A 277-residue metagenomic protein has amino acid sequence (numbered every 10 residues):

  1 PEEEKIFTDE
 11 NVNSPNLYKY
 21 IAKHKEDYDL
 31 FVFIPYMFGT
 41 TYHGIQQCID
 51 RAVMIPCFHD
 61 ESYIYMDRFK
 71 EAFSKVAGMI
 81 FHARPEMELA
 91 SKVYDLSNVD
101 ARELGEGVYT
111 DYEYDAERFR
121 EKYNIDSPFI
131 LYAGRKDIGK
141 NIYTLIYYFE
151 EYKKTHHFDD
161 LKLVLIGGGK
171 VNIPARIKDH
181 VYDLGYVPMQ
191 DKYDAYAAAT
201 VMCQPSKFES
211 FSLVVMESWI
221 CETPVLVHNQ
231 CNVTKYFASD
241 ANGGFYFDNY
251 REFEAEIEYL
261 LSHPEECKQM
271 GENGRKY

Functional and structural regions predicted by a protein language model:
R51-S62, F69-D115, R120, I125 (+1 more regions): Donor nucleotide-sugar binding/catalytic pocket of nucleotide-sugar-dependent glycosyltransferases
I80, Y123-K140, I146-E151: Conserved donor-binding/catalytic core segment of Leloir-type glycosyltransferases
G167-Y193, A241: Nucleotide-activated donor-binding/catalytic signature segment of Leloir-type glycosyltransferases, i.e., the conserved
Y193, F211, M216-I220, T234-Y236: Short alpha-helical segment that forms part of, or immediately flanks, the ligand-binding pocket in carbohydrate-active
K207: Aromatic "clamp/platform" in nucleotide-sugar-dependent glycosyltransferases that forms part of the donor/acceptor
P224-H228: Short hydrophobic beta-strand element within catalytic cores of glycosyltransferases and related nucleotide-activated
D240, G244-R251, Y259-P264: Conserved acidic donor-binding segment of nucleotide-sugar-dependent glycosyltransferases
Y259, E266-Y277: A short, well-ordered alpha-helix in the C-terminal region of glycosyltransferases
